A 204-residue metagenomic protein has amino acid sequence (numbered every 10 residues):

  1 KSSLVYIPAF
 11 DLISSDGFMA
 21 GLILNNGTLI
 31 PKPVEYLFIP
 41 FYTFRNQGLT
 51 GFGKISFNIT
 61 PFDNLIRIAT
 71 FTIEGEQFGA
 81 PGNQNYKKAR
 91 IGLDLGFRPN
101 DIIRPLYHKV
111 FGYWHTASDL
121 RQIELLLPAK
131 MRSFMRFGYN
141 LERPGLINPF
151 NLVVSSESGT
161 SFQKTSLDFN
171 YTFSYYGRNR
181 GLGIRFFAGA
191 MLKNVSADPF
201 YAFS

Functional and structural regions predicted by a protein language model:
K1-R67, N83, D94-F97, D101-R104 (+1 more regions): Outer-membrane beta-barrel initiation region
F10, G51-F52, I68-N83, K88-D94 (+2 more regions): C-terminal outer-membrane beta-barrel translocator/porin domains of Gram-negative envelope proteins and their
P40-G48, P61-F62, G75-E76, K109 (+1 more regions): Low-complexity, flexible helical/coil segments
V110-W114: Large, well-folded core regions of big proteins
T116-L120: N-terminal pre-domains immediately preceding structured catalytic cores
